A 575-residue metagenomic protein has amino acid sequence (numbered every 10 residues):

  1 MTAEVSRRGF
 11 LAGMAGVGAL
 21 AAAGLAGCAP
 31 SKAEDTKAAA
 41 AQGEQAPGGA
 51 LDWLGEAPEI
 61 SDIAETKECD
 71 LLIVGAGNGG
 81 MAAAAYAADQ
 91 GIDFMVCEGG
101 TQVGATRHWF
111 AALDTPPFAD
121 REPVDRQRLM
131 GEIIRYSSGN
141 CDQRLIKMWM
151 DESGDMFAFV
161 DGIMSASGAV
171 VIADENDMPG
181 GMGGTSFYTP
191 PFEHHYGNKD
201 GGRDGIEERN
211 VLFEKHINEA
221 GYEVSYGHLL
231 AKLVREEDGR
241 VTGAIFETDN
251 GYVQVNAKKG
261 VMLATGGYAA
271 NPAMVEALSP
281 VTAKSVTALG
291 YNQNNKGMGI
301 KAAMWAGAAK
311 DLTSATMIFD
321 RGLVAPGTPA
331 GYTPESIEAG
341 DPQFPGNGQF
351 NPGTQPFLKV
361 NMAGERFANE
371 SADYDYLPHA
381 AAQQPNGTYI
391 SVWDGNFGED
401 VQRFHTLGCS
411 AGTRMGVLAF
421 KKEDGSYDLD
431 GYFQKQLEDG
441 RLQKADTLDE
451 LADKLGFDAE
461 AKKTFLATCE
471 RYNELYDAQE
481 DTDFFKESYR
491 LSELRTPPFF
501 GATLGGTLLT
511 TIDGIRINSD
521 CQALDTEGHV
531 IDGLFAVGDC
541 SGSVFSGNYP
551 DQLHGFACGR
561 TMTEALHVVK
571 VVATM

Functional and structural regions predicted by a protein language model:
M1-G18: N-terminal secretory signal peptides and thylakoid transit peptides that target proteins across membranes
I63-G77: Beta1/beta-strand and adjacent pyrophosphate-binding region of the FAD-binding site in flavoprotein oxidoreductases
K67-C69, G251-G260: Core beta-strand elements of the Rossmann-like FAD/NAD(P) dinucleotide-binding domain in flavoenzyme oxidoreductases
D89-T106: Glycine-rich FAD pyrophosphate-binding loop
M150-Y252, P272-A273, L323, T333-S336 (+1 more regions): Conserved redox-cofactor binding core of oxidoreductases
N256-T328, P378, Q552, C558-H567: Glycine-rich loop(s) and the adjacent beta-strand/alpha-helix scaffold that form part
I300-A302, A309-F457: An anion/pyrophosphate-binding glycine-rich loop and adjacent beta-alpha core in soluble alpha-beta enzymes
D458, K462-N548: A glycine-rich dinucleotide-binding beta-alpha-beta segment and adjacent secondary-structure elements that constitute
